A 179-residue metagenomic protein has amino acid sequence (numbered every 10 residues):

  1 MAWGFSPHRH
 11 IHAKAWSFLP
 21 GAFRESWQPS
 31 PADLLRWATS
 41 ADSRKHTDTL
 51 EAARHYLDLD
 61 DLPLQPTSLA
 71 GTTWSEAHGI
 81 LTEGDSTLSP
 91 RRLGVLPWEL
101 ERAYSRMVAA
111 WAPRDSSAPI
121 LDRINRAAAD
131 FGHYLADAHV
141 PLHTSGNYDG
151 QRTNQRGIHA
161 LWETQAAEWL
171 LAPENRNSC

Functional and structural regions predicted by a protein language model:
M1-D130, P141-C179: N-terminal, motif-rich segments that launch catalysis or mediate targeting to/interaction with membranes, typified by
H133, D137: Active-site recognition of the HExxH zinc-binding catalytic motif
